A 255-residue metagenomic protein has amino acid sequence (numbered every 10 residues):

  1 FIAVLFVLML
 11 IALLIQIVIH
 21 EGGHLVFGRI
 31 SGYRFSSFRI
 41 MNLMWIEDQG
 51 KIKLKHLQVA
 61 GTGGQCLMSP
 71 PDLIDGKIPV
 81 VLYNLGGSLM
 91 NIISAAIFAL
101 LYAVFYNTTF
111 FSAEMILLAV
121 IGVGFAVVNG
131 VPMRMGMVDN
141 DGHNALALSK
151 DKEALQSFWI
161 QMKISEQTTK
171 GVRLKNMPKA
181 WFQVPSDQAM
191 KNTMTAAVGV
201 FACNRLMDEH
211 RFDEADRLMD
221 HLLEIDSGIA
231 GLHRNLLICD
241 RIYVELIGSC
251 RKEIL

Functional and structural regions predicted by a protein language model:
F1-V7, N107-I121: Hydrophobic alpha-helical transmembrane segments
L8-D72: Small-residue-rich helix-interface/hinge motifs
R34-S36, G130-L155: Juxtamembrane/interfacial segments flanking transmembrane helices
E114-R134: Alpha-helical membrane-embedded segments
N144-T195, G199-C203: Charged, amphipathic alpha-helical linkers/stalks
N176-S186, F212-I225, C250-L255: Alpha-helical repeat scaffolds
K191-V200, I229-C239: Generic helix N-cap/helix-start motif at coil->alpha-helix transitions
R205, Y243-I247: Residue-level signature for tetratricopeptide repeat
